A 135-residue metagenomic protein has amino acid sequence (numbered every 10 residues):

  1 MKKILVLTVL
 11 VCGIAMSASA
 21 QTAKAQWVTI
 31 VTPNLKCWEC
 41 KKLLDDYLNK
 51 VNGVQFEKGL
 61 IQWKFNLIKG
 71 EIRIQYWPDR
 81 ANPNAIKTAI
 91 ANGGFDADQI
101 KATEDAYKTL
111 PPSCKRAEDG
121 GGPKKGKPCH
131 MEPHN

Functional and structural regions predicted by a protein language model:
M1-A25: Bacterial Sec-dependent N-terminal signal peptides
I14, V31-N34, Y107-K108, P123: Processing junctions and N-termini across compartments
A15, C40-L43, A117, E132: General secretory precursor processing signal
K24-T32, L67-R73: Acidic/histidine-rich, surface-exposed loop or edge segments in extracytoplasmic proteins
V28-F56: N-terminal targeting signals for Sec/Tat export/insertion, comprising classic cleavable signal peptides
F56-K64: A short linear hydrophobic-aromatic micro-motif
K64-K108: Mid-chain, structured segments of secreted extracytoplasmic proteins
Y107-H134: Short, low-order "capping/linker" segments at domain edges
